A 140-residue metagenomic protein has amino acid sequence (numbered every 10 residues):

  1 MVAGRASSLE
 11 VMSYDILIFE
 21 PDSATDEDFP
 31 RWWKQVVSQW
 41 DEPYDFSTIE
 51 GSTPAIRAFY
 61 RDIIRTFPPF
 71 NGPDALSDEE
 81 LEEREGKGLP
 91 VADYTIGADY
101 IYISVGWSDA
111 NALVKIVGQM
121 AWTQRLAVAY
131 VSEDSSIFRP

Functional and structural regions predicted by a protein language model:
V2-P140: Acidic (Asp/Glu-rich) sequence patches and key acidic residues that form negatively charged surfaces used
